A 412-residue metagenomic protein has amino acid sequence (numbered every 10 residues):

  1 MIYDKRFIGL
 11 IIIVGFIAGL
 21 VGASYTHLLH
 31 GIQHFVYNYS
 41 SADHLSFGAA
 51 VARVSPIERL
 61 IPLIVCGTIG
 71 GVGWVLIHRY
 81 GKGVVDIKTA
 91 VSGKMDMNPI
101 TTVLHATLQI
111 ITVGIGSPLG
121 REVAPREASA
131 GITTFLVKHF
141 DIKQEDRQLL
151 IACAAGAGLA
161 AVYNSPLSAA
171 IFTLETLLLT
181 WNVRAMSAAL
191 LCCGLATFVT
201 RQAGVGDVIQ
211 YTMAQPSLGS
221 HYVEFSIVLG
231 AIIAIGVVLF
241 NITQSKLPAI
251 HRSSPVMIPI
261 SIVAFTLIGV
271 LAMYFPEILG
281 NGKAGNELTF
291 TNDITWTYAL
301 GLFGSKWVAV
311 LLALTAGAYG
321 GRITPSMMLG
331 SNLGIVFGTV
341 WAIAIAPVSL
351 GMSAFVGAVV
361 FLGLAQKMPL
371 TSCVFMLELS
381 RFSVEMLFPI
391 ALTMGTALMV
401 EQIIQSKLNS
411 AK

Functional and structural regions predicted by a protein language model:
M1-K412: Alpha-helical transmembrane segments and immediately membrane-proximal extracytoplasmic
